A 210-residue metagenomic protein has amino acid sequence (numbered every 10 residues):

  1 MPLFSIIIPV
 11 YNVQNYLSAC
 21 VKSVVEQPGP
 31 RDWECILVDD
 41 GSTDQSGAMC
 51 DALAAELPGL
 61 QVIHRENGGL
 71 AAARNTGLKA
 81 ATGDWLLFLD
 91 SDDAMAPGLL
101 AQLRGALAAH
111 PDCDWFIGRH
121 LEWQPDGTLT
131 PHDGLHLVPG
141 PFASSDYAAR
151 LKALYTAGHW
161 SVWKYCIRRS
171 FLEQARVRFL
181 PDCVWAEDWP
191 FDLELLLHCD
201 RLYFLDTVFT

Functional and structural regions predicted by a protein language model:
M1-T210: Nucleotide-sugar donor-binding/catalytic module of glycosyltransferases that assemble extracellular/cell-envelope
